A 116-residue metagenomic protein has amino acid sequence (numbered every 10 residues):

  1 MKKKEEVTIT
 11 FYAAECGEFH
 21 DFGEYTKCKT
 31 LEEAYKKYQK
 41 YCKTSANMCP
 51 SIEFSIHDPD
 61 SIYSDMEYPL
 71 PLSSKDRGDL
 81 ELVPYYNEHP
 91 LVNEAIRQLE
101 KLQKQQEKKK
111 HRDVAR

Functional and structural regions predicted by a protein language model:
K2-F22: Short aromatic-glycine-(Arg/Gly/Cys) micro-motifs in beta-strand/loop hairpins
T10-F11, L31, K43, V92 (+1 more regions): Short, intrinsically disordered, low-complexity terminal segments
H20-E24, Y63-D65: Surface-exposed loop/edge segments in extracytoplasmic proteins
E24, C28, D58-D60: Function-determining sites in protein domains
C28-C49: A short, charged, amphipathic alpha-helix used as a generic interaction element across diverse proteins
K43-K109: Short, mixed-charge low-complexity intrinsically disordered segments
K108-R116: Non-Sec secretion/translocation targeting segments of pathogen effectors
